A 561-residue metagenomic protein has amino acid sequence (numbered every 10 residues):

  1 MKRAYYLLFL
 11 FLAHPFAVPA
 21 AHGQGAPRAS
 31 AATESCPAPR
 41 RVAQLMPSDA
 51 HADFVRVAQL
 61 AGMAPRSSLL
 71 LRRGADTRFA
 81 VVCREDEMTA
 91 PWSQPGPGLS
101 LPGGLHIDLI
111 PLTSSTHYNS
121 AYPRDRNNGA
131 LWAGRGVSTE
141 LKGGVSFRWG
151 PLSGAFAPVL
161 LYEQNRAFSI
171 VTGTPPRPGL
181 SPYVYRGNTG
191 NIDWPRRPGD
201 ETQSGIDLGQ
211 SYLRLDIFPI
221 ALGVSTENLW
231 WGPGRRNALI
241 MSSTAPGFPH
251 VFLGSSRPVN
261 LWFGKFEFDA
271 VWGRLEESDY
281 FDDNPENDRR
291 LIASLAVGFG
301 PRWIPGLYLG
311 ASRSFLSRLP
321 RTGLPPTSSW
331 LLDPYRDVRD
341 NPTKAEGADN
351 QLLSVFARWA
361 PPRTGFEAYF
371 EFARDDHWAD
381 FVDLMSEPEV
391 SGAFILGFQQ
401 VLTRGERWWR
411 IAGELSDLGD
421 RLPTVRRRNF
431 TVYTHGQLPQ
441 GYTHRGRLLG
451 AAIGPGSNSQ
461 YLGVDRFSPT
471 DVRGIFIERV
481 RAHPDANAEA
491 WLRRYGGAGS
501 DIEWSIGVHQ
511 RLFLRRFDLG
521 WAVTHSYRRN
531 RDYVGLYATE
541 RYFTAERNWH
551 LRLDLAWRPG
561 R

Functional and structural regions predicted by a protein language model:
M1-A4: Positively charged n-region of N-terminal signal peptides that target proteins for export
Y6-A17: Bacterial N-terminal signal peptides
A17-G23: Sec/Tat signal peptide C-region and signal peptidase I cleavage site
G25-P301, S386, G392, T403-D417 (+3 more regions): Outer-membrane beta-barrel channel domains
I110-G134, G144, I170-N191, S329-R336 (+5 more regions): Outer-membrane beta-barrel proteins, especially TonB-dependent receptors
W230, F248-G446, I453-L462, F467 (+2 more regions): Signature for the C-terminal beta-barrel architecture of outer-membrane proteins
P439-Q440, A545-R561: Outer-membrane beta-barrel "beta-signal"
R516, W521-L536: C-terminal beta-signal and adjacent terminal beta-strands/loops of Gram-negative outer-membrane beta-barrel proteins
